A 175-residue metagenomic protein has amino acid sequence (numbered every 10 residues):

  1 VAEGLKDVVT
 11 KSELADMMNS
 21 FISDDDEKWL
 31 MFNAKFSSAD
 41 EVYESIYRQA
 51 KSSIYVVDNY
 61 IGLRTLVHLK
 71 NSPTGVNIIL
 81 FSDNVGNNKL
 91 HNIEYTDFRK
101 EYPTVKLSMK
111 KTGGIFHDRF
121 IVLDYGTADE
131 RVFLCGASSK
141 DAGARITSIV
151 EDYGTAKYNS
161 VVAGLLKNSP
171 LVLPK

Functional and structural regions predicted by a protein language model:
V1-F36, D40, G62-K175: PLD/PLD-like phosphodiesterase catalytic module centered on the HKD motif
I46-K51: Secondary-structure "cap/kink" motif recognition
I54: Catalytic histidine site
